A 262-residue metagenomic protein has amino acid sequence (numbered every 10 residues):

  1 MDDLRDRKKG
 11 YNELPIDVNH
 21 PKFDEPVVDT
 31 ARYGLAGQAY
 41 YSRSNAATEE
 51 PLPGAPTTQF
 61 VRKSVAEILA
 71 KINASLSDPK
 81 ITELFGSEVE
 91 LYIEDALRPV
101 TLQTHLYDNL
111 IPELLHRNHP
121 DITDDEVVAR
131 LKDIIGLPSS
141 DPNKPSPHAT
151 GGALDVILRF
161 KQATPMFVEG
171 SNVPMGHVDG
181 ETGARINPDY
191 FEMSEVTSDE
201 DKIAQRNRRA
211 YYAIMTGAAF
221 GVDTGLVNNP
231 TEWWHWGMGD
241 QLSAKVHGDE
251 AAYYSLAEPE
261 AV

Functional and structural regions predicted by a protein language model:
M1-A96, V100-P230, D240-V262: Extracytoplasmic cell-surface/polysaccharide-interacting catalytic and binding patches
W236: Conserved metal-phosphate-binding beta-hairpin within the catalytic cores of diverse ATP-dependent phosphoryl-transfer
